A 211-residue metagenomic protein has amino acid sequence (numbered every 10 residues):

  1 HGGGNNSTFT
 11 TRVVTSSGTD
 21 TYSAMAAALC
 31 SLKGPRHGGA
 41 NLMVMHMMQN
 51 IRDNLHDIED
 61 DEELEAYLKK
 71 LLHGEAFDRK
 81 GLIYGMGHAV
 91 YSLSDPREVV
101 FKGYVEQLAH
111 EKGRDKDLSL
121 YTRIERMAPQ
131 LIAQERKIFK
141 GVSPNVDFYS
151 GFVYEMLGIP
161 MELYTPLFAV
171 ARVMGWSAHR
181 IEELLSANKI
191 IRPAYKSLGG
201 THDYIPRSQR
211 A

Functional and structural regions predicted by a protein language model:
H1-A211: Non-transmembrane, aqueous-exposed alpha-helical and coiled segments at domain scale
